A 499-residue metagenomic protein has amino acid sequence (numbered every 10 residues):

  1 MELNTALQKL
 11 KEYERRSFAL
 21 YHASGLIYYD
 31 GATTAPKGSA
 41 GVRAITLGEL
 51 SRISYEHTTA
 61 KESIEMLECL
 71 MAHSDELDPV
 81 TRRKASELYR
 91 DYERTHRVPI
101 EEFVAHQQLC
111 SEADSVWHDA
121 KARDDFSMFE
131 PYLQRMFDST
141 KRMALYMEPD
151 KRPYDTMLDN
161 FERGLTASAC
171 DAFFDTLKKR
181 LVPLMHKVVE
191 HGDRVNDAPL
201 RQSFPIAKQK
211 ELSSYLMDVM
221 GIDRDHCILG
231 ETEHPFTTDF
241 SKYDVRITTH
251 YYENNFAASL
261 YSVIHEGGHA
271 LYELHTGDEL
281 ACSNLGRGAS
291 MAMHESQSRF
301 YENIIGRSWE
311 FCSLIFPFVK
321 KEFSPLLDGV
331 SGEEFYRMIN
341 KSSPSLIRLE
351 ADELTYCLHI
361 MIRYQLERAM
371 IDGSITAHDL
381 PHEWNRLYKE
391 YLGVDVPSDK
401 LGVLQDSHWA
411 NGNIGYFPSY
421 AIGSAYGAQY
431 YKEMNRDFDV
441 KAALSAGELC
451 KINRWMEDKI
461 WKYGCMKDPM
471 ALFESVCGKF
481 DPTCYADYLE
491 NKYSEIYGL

Functional and structural regions predicted by a protein language model:
M1-R163, M466, E490-L499: A well-structured
E2-A6, H22-G25, A32, G38 (+4 more regions): C-terminal, non-catalytic "cap/extension" segments appended to globular domains
L10, A258-G277, E295-R299: Active-site recognition of the HExxH zinc-binding catalytic motif
L10, E148, H265, S298 (+3 more regions): Divalent metal-coordination and catalytic microenvironments
V42, A105, Y132-R135, F173 (+13 more regions): Secondary-structure capping and boundary motifs in well-ordered enzyme cores
H106-A258: Contiguous, non-catalytic segments that form substrate-binding/exosite surfaces or channel walls
F174, K178, I206-K210, L216-G230 (+4 more regions): All-alpha helical catalytic cores of prenyl diphosphate-utilizing isoprenoid enzymes
R287-D328: Post-HExxH zinc-binding segment in Zn-dependent metallohydrolases
